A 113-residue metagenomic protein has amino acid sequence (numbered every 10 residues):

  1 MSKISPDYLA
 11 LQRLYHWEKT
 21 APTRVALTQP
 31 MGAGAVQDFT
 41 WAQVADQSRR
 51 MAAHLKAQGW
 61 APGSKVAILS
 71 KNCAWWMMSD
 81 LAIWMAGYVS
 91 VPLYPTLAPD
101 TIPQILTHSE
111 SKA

Functional and structural regions predicted by a protein language model:
M1-P6, V36-Q37: Acyl-group handling in specialized metabolite and lipid biosynthesis
I4-L27, D46: A short N-terminal helical cap/helix-turn-helix that marks the beginning of AMP-binding/adenylate-forming
T23, L27-C73, M77-L81, A98-P103 (+1 more regions): Conserved AMP-binding/adenylate-forming core of the ANL superfamily
W84: Anion (oxyanion) recognition and catalysis
G87: Structured binding elements
L93-P95: Short beta->alpha connector loops at strand-helix junctions that form conserved, small/polar/Pro-enriched
H108-K112: Active-site charged/polar residues at nucleotide-handling catalytic sites that mediate phosphoryl, nucleotidyl
